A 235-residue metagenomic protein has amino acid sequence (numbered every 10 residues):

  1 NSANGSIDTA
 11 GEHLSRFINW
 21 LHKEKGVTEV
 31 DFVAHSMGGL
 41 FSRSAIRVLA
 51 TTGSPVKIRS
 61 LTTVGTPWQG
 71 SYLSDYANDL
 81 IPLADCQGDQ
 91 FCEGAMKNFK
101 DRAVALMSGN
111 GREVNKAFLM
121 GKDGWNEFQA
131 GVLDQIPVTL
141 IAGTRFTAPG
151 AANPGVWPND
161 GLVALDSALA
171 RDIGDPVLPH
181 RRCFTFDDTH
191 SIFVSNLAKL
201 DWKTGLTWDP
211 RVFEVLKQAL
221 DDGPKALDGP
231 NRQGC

Functional and structural regions predicted by a protein language model:
N1-G5, R43, Y72-L73: Glycine-rich "HGGG/HGxG" loop immediately N-terminal to the catalytic nucleophile of the alpha/beta-hydrolase
N1-V30: Active-site catalytic motif of lipid deacylating hydrolases and related acyltransferases
S15, R43-R47: Short, hydrophobic alpha-helix immediately C-terminal to the catalytic nucleophile
E29-F32, S74: Surface-exposed patches in mature extracellular/periplasmic domains of secreted proteins
F32-A34, V64: Short beta-strand immediately N-terminal to the catalytic nucleophile in serine-hydrolase-like folds
A34, G38, S42: Gly/Ala-rich beta-loop-alpha elbow adjacent to hydrolase catalytic centers
R47-C235: Helical cap/lid subdomain of alpha/beta-hydrolase-fold lipid enzymes that gates access to the catalytic pocket
